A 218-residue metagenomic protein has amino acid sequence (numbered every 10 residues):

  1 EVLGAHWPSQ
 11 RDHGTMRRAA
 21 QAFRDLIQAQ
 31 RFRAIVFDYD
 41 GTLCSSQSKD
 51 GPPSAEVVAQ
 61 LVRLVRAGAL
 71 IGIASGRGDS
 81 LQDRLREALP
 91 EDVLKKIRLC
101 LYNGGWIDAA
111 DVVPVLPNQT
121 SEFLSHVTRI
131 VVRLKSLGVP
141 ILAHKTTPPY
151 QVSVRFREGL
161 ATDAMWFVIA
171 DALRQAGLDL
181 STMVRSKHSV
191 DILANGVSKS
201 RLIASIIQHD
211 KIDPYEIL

Functional and structural regions predicted by a protein language model:
E1-Y39, E56, Q60, D92: Non-catalytic pre-domain segments flanking phosphatase-related domains
Q10, G14-R17, G51-A55, S121 (+1 more regions): Conserved phosphate-coordination/catalytic loops
Q28-G51, I73, I203: Asp-based phosphoryl-transfer active-site loop
A34-V36, L99, E216-L218: Hydrophobic "anchor" residues on beta-strands that sit immediately upstream of conserved functional sites
I35-T42, L101-G105, T146-P149, S153-R157: Short loop/turn segments at strand-loop or loop-helix junctions that form parts of catalytic or ligand-binding pockets
K49, A74, G78, N195-K199: Phosphate/oxyanion-binding active-site loops and adjacent basic polyanion-contact surfaces
P52-T146: Active-site phosphate-binding/coordination module
R133-L218: Conserved acidic, metal-coordinating active-site core of Asp-based, Mg2+-dependent phosphoryl-transfer enzymes
